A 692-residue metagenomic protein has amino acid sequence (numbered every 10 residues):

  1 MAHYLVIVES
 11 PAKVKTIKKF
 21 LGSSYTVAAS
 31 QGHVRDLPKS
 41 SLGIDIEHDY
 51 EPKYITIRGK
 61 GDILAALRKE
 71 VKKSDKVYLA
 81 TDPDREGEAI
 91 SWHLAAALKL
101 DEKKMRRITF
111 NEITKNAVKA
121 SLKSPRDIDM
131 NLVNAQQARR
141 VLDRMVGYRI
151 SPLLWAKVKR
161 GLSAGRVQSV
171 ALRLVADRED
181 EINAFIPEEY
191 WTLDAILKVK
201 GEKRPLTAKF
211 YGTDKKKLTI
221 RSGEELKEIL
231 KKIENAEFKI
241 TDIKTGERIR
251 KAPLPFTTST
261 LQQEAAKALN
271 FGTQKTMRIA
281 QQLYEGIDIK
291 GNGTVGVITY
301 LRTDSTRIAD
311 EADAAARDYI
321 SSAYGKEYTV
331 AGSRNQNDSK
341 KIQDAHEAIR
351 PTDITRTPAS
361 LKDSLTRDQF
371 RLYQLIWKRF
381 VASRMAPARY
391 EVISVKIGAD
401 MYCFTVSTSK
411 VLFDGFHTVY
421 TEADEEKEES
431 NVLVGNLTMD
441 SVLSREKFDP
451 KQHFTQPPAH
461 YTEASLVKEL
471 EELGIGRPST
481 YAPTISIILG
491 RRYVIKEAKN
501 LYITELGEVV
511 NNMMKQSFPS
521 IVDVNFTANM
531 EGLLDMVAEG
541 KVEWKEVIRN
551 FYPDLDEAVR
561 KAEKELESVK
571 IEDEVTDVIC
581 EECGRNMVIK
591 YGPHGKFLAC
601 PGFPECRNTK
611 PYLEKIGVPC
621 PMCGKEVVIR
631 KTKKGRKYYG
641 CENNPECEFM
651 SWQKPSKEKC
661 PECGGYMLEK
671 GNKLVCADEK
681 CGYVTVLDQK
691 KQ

Functional and structural regions predicted by a protein language model:
M1-R140, Y211-G212, I220, N431: Intrinsically disordered, low-complexity regulatory segments
A2-L5, T16, Y25, S151 (+6 more regions): Basic, low-complexity terminal or inter-domain segments flanking catalytic cores
T16-F20, A66, A89-A97, A117-S121 (+9 more regions): Alpha-helical scaffold elements adjacent to nucleotide-binding pockets in ATP/GTP-utilizing enzyme cores
D82-P83, K159-S163, T245-L254, E264-G272 (+1 more regions): Conserved short loop/turn motifs at secondary-structure junctions
I113-A195, T245-G246: C-terminal or mid-to-C-terminal helical accessory/interaction module adjacent to the motor/catalytic core
A138-R149, V167, L197-V199, R248-T260 (+6 more regions): Core structural elements
K215-L254, S441: Metal- or metallocofactor-binding catalytic centers and their adjacent structured scaffolds across diverse enzyme
T260-G272, V467-R477: Short helix-coil junctions and helix-kink-helix linkers
